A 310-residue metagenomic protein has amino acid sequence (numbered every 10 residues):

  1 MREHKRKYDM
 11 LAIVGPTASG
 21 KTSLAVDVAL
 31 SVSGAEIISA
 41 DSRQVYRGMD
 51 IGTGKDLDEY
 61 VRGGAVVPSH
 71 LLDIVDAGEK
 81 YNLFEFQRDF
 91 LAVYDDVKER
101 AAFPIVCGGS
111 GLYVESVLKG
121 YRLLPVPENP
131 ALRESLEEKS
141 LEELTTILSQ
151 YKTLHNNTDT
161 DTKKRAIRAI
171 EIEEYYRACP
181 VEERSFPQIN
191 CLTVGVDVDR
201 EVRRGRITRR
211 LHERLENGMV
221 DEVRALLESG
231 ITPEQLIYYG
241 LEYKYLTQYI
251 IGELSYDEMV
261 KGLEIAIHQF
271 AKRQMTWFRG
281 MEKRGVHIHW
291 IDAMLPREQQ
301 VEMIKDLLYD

Functional and structural regions predicted by a protein language model:
M1-D310: Phosphate/pyrophosphate-binding catalytic cores of soluble transferases and nucleic-acid-acting enzymes
